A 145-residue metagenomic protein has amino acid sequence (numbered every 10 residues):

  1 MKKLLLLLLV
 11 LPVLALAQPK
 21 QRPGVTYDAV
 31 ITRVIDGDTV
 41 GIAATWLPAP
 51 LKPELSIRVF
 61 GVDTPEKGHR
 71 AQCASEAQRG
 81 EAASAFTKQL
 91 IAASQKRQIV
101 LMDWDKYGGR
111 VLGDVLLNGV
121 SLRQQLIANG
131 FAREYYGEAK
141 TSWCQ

Functional and structural regions predicted by a protein language model:
K2-L8: Sec-dependent signal peptide recognition, specifically the positively charged N-region followed immediately by
L5, A15-Q145: Small beta-barrel nucleic-acid-binding modules, primarily SNase/OB-fold domains and secondarily Tudor-like barrels
V10-L14: N-terminal signal peptide c-region/cleavage motif recognized by signal peptidases
